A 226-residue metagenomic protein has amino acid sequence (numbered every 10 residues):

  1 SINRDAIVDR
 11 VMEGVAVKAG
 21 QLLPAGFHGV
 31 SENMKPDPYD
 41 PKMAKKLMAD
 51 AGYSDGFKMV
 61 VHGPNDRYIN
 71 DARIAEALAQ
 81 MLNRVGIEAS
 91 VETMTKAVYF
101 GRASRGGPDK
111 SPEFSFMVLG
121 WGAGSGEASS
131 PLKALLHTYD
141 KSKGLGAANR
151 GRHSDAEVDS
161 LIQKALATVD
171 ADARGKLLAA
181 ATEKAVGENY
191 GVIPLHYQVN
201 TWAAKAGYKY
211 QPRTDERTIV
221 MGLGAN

Functional and structural regions predicted by a protein language model:
S1-E32, K45, N70-Q80, R84 (+1 more regions): Detector for C-terminal structural segments
N33-Y39: DNA breakage-rejoining catalytic core of tyrosine-based enzymes
P41-V60: Immediate post-signal peptide segment of exported/extracytoplasmic ligand-binding proteins
A51, D55-G56, F100-K110: Accessory recognition modules or surfaces
G56-D66, A89-S90, S115: Short, well-ordered beta-strand elements
H62-P64, E92-M94, L119, Q198: Conserved beta-strand termini and adjacent loop/short-helix elements that scaffold enzyme active sites in alpha/beta
D66, V91-S104: Short helix-initiation/N-cap motifs at beta->coil->alpha
L82, E88-V91: FAD-dependent oxidoreductase catalytic-site/capping-region signature
